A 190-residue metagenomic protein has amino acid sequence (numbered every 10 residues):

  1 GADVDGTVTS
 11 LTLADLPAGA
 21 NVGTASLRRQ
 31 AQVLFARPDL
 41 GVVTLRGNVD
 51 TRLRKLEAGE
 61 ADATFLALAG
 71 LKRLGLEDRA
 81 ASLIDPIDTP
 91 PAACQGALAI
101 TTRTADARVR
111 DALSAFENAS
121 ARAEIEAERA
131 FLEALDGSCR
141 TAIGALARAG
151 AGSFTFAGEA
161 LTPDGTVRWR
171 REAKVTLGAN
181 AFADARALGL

Functional and structural regions predicted by a protein language model:
G1-D39: A conserved helix-loop-strand patch within extracytoplasmic ligand-binding domains of the periplasmic binding
F35-L190: Small-molecule-sensing regulatory modules
